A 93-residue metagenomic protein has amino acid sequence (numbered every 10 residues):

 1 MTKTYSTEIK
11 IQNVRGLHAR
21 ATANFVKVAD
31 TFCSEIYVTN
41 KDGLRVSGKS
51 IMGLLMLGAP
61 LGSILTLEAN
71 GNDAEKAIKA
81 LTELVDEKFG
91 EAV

Functional and structural regions predicted by a protein language model:
M1-T4, G43, N72: Short, glycine- and charge-enriched coil/turn segments that flank and shape catalytic ligand pockets
T2-E8, I64-T66: Intrinsic-disorder/low-complexity, polar/charged segments enriched in Ser/Thr/Lys/Arg/Asp/Glu/Gln
K10-P60: Compact, glycine-rich, soluble single-domain proteins
L61-V93: C-terminal structural segments of small proteins and small subunits
